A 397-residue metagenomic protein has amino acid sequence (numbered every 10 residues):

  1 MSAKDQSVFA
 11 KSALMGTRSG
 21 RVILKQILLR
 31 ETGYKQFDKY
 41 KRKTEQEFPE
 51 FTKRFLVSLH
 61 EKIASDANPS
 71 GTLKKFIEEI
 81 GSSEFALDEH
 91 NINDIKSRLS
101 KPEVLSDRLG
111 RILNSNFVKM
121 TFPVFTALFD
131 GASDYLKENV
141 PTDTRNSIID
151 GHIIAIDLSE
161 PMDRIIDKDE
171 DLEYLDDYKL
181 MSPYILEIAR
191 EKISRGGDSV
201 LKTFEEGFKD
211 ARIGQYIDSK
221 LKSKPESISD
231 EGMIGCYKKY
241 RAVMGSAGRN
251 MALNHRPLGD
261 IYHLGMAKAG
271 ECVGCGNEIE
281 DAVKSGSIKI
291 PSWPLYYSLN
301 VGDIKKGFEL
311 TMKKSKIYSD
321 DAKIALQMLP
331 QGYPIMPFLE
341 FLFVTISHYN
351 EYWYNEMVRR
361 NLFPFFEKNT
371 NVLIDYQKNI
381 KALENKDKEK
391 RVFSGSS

Functional and structural regions predicted by a protein language model:
M1-S397: All-alpha prenyltransferase/terpene-synthase fold signal
